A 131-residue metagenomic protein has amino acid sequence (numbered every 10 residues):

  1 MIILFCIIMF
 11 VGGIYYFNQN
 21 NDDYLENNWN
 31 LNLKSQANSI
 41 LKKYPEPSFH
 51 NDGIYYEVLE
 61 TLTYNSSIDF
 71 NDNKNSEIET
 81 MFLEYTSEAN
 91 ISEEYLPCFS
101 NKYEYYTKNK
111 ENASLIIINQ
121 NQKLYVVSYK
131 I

Functional and structural regions predicted by a protein language model:
M1-F10: N-terminal Sec-pathway targeting helices
F5-C6, Q19, Y95: Alpha-helical interaction segments
F10-E79: N-terminal export/targeting and maturation segments
D72-I131: Extracytoplasmic electrostatic interaction patches
